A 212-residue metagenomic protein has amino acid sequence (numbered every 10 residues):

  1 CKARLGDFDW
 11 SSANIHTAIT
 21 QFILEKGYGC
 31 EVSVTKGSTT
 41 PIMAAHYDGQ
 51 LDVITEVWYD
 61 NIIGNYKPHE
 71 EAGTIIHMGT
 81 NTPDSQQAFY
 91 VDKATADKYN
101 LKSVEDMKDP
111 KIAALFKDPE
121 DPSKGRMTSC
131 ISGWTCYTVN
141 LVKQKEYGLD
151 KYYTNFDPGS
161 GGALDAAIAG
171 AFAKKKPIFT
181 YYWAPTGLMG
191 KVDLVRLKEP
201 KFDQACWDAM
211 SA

Functional and structural regions predicted by a protein language model:
C1-S12, C30-T35, K124-T128: Short, well-ordered beta-strand elements
D9-S11, A94-A96, C130-T135: Short coil/turn segments
S11-C30, V142-Q144: Short, polar/charged alpha-helical segment
H16, T20, S38, I42 (+6 more regions): Stable alpha-helical elements in mature extracytoplasmic
I19, Y28, V32-T55, D203-Q204 (+1 more regions): The structured alpha-helical core of multi-pass membrane proteins
S38-K93: N-terminal segment of the mature folded domain
A45, L51-T55, T128-C206: Ligand-binding pocket segment of bilobal, Venus flytrap-like solute-binding proteins
A72-S129: A conserved helix-loop-strand patch within extracytoplasmic ligand-binding domains of the periplasmic binding
